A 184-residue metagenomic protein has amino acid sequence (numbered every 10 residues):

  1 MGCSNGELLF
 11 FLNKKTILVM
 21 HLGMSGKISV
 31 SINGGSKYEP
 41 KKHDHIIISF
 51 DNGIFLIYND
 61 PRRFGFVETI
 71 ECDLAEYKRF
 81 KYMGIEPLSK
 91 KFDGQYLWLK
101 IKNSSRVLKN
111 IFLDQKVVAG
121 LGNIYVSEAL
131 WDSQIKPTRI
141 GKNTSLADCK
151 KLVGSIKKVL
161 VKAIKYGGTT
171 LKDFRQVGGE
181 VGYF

Functional and structural regions predicted by a protein language model:
E7: Non-catalytic, usually N-terminal nucleic-acid engagement modules in DNA/RNA processing proteins
K14-T16: Active-site beta-strand-loop-beta-strand hairpin of nuclease catalytic cores that positions key catalytic residues
L18-G120, Y125-D132, I140: Phosphate/anion-contacting hairpin/loop surfaces
Q134-N143, C149: RNA substrate-recognition surfaces in RNA-acting enzymes
D148-V161: Basic, amphipathic alpha-helical segments enriched in Lys/Arg and hydrophobic/aromatic residues
I164-F184: C-terminal accessory segment of soluble enzyme catalytic cores
